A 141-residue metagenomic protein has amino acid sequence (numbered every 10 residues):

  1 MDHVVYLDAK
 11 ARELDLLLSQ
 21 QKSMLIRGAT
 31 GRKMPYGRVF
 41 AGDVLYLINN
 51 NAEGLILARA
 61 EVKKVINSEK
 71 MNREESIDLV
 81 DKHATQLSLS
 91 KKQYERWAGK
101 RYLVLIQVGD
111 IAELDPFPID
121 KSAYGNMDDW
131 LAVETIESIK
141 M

Functional and structural regions predicted by a protein language model:
V4-D8, R12-L14, S23, G28-Y36 (+2 more regions): Contiguous surface segments at macromolecular interaction interfaces
Y36-L47: Short coil-to-beta transition motif at edge beta-strands of beta-rich domains
I48-G54: Short, charged beta-turn/beta-strand-edge "cap" motif at the junction between a beta-strand and an adjacent loop
